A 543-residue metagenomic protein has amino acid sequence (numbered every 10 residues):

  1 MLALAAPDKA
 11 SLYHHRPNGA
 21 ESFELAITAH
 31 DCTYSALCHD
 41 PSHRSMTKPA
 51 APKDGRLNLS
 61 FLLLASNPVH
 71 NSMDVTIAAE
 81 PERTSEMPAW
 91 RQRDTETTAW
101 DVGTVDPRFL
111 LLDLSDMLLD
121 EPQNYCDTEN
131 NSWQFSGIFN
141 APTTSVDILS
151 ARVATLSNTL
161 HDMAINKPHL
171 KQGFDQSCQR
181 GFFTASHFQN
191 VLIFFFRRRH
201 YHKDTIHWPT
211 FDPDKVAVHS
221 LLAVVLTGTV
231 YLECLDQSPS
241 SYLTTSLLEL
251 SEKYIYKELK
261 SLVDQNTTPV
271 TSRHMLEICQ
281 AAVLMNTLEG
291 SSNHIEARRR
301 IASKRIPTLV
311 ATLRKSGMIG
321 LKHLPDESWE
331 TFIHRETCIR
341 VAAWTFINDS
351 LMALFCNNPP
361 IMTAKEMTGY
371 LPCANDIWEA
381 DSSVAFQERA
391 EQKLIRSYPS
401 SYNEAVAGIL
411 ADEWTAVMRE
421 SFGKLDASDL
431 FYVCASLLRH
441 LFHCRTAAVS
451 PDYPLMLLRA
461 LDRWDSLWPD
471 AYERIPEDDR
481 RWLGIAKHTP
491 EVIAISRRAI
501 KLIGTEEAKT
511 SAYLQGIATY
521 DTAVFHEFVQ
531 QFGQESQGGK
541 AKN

Functional and structural regions predicted by a protein language model:
A3-A6, A20, A26: Cys2His2 zinc-finger metal-binding sites
P7-A10, E21, T33-A36: Cys/His-coordinated zinc-binding microdomains
S11-H14, L25, D31, L110-L111: Short functional micro-motifs and their immediate structural scaffolds
H30-T227, L250-T268, Q280-I295, R299 (+3 more regions): Intrinsically disordered, low-complexity activation-like regions
V216, S220, E277-Q280, T337 (+3 more regions): Structural signature of alpha-solenoid helical repeat junctions
T229, E233, G290, L438 (+2 more regions): Specific register positions within alpha-helical solenoid repeats of the TPR/Sel1-like families, i.e., one
L243, T268-R273, E277: Long amphipathic alpha-helical scaffold regions
L483, K487-A508: C-terminal substrate/ligand-recognition segments
